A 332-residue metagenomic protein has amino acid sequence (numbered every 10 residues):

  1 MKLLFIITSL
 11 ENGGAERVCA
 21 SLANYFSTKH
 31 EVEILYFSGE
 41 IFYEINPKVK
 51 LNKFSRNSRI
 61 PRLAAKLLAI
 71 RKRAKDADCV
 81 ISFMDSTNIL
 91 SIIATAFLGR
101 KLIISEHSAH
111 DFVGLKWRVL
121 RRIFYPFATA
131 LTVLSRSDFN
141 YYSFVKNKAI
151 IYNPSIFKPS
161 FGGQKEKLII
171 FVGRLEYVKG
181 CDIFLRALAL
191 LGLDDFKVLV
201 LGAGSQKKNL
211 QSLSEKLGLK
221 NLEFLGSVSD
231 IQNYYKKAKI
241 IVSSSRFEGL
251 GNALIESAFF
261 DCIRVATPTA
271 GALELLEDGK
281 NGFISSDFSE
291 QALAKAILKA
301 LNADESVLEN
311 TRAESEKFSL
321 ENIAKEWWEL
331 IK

Functional and structural regions predicted by a protein language model:
F5-R62, Y141, G204-Q206: N-terminal strand-loop element at the rim of the active site of nucleotide-sugar-dependent glycosyltransferases
G13-S21, K167, F171-L190, V198-L201 (+1 more regions): A conserved mid-protein helix/loop that constitutes part of the nucleotide-sugar donor-binding site
S82-L90, E106-H107: Short His-centered aromatic/hydrophobic patch
P126-A149, S155: A short, active-site helix/loop in glycosyltransferases that binds the activated sugar's phosphate group
Q211-G226: Nucleotide-activated donor-binding/catalytic signature segment of Leloir-type glycosyltransferases, i.e., the conserved
S227, R246: Aromatic "clamp/platform" in nucleotide-sugar-dependent glycosyltransferases that forms part of the donor/acceptor
I263-A266: Short hydrophobic beta-strand element within catalytic cores of glycosyltransferases and related nucleotide-activated
D278-G279, F283-E290, K299-D304: Conserved acidic donor-binding segment of nucleotide-sugar-dependent glycosyltransferases
